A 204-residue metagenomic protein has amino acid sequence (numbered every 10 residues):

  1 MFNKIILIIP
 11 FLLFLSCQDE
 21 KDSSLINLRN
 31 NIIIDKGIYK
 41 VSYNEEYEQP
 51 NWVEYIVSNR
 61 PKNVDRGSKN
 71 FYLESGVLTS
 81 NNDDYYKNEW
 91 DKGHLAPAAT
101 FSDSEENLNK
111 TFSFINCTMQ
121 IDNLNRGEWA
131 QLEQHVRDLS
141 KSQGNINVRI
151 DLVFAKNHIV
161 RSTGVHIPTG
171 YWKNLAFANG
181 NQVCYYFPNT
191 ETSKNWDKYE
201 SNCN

Functional and structural regions predicted by a protein language model:
F2-I8: Sec-dependent signal peptide recognition, specifically the positively charged N-region followed immediately by
F14-S16: C-terminal motif of bacterial Sec signal peptides marking the signal peptidase cleavage site
Q18-E20: Bacterial signal peptide processing site
R29-N31, I38-Y43, T163, W172-A176: Short, surface-exposed beta-strand/loop micro-motifs that present aromatic residues
N31-I32, N204: N-terminal accessory interaction module
I32-D91: Short, His- and charge-rich active-site/binding loops that engage polyanionic ligands
S75-N204: Domain-level detector of nuclease and nuclease-like folds in predominantly extracellular/periplasmic contexts
